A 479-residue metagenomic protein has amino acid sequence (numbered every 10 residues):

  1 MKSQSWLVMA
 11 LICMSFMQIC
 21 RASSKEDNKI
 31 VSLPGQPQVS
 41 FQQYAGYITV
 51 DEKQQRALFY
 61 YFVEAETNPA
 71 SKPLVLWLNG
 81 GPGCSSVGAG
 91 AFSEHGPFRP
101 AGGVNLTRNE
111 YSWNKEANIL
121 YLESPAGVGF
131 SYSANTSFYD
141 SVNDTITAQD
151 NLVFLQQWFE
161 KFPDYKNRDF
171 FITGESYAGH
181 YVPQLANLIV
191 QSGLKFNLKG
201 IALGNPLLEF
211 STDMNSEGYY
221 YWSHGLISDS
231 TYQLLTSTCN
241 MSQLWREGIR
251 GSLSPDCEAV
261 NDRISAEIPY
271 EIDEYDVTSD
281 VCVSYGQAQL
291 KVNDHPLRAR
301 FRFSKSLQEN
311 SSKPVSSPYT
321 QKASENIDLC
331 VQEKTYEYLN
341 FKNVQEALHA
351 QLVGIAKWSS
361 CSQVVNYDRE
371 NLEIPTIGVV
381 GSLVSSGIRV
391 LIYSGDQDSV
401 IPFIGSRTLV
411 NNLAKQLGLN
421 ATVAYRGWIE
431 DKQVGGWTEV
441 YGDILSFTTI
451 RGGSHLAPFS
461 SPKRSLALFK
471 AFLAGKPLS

Functional and structural regions predicted by a protein language model:
M1-S479: Terminal and linker regions of secretory-pathway proteins
